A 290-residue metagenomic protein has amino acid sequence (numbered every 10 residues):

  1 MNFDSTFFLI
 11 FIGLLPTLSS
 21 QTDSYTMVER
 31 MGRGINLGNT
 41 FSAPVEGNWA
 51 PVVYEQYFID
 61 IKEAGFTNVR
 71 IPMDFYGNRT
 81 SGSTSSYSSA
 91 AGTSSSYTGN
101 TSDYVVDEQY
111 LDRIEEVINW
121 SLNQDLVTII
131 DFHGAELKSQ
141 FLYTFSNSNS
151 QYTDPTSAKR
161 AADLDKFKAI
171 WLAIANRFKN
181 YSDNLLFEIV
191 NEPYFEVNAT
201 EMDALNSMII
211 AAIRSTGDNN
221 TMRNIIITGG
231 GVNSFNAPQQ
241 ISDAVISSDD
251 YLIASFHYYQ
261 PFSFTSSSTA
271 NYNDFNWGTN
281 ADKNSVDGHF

Functional and structural regions predicted by a protein language model:
N2-I10: Sec-dependent signal peptide recognition, specifically the positively charged N-region followed immediately by
F11-S19: Hydrophobic h-region of N-terminal signal peptides that target proteins for export in Gram-negative bacteria
D23-A50: Boundary/entry segment of secreted carbohydrate-active catalytic domains
T40-N48, T80, F235, F262-T265: Short, solvent-exposed loop/turn elements at domain surfaces
P44-Q56, S268-F275: Short, polar loop/linker segments at the starts of domains and inter-domain junctions
P51, Y57-N68, R79, Y87-G134 (+2 more regions): An active-site-proximal structural segment forming one wall of the substrate-binding cleft that immediately precedes
A161-F290: Active-site region of glycoside hydrolase catalytic domains
